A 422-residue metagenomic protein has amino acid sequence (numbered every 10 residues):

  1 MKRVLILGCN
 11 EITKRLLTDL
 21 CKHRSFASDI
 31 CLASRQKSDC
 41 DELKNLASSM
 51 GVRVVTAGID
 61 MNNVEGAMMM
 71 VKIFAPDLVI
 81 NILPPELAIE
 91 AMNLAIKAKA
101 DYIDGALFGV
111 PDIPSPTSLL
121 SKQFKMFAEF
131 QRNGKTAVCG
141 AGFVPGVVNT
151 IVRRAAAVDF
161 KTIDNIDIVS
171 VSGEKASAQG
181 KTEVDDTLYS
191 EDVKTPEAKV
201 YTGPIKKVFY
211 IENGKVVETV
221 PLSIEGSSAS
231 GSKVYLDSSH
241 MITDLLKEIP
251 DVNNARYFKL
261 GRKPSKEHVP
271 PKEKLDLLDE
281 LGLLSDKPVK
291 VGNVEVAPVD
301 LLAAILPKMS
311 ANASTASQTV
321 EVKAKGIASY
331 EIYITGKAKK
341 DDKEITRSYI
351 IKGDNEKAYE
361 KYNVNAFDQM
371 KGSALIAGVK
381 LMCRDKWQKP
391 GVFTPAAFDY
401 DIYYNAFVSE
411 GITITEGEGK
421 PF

Functional and structural regions predicted by a protein language model:
V4-E11: Conserved N-terminal Rossmann-fold NAD(P)-binding element of oxidoreductases
K14, T18: Residues forming the Rossmann-fold NAD(P)(H) cofactor-binding site
R35-D39: Helix N-cap at the beta1-alpha1 junction of Rossmann-like dinucleotide-binding domains, i.e., the first residues
S49-N63: Rossmann-fold cofactor-recognition segment
M61-F74, L87: Conserved Rossmann-fold cofactor-binding substructure of NAD(P)-dependent oxidoreductases
V71, L78-I80, I103-D104: N-terminal Rossmann-like NAD(P) cofactor-binding module of classical short-chain dehydrogenase/reductase
A106-K135: Rossmann-fold NAD(P)-binding glycine/threonine-rich loop
A157-F422: C-terminal catalytic/substrate-binding lobe primarily of soluble NAD(P)-dependent oxidoreductases
